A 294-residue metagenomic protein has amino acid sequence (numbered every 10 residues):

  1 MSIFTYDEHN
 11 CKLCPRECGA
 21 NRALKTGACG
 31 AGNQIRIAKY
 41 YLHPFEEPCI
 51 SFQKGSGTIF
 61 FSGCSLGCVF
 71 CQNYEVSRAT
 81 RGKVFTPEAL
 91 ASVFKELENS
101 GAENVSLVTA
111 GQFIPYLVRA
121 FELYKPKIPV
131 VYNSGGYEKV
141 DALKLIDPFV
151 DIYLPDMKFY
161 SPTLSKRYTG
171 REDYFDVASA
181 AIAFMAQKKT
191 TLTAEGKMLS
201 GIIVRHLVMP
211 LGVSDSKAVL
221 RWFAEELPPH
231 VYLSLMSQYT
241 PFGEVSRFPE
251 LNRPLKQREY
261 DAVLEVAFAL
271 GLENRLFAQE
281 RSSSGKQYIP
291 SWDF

Functional and structural regions predicted by a protein language model:
M1-K25, A186, T190-F294: Auxiliary Fe-S-binding modules of radical SAM enzymes
G30-I152, S161-T163: Conserved Radical SAM active-site core
G57, V105, V130-Y132, Y153-P155 (+3 more regions): Hydrophobic faces of well-ordered beta-strands that scaffold small-molecule active sites in alpha/beta enzyme cores
V76, A110, K158, Q238 (+1 more regions): Flexible loop residues that form catalytic and substrate-binding hotspots at small-molecule/glycan-binding clefts
V76-A89, T109-P115, R119, Y124 (+3 more regions): Conserved non-cysteine loop/helix-boundary elements of the Radical SAM core domain that shape
S92, E96, Y116-R119, L123 (+7 more regions): Alpha-helical scaffolding segments of alpha/beta enzyme cores, especially the outer helices of TIM-barrel or partial
I114, Y137-K139, M157-F175, I202-V204 (+2 more regions): Conserved radical SAM core fold
V140-E195: Aromatic-anchored, glycine/proline-accented short structural segments that stabilize local strand-turns or short
